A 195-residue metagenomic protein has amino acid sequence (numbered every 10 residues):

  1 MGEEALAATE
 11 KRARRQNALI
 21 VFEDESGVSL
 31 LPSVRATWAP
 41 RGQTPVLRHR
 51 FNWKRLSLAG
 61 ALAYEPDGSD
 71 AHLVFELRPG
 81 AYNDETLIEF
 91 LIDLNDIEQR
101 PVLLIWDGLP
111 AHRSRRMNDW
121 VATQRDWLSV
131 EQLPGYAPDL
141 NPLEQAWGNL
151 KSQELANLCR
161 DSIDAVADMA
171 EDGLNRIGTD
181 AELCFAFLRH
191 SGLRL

Functional and structural regions predicted by a protein language model:
M1-E89, H190-S191, L195: Extended, low-complexity cationic-aromatic segments
R15, Q99, T123-W127: Short, well-ordered coil/turn elements that cap or connect secondary structure elements
Q16-I20, G27, L143-L195: C-terminal anion-handling pockets and recognition modules
V21-E23, V102-G108, E131-P134, L188: Short beta-strand segments
D24, G60-L62, L91, D107 (+3 more regions): Generic structural signal for small/hydrophobic residues in well-ordered secondary structure, especially within
S29, P79-Y82, L104-N118, G135-L140: Acidic, metal-coordinating catalytic cores used for nucleic-acid/nucleotide bond scission and strand-transfer chemistry
P45-F51, A122-Q145: RNase H-like polynucleotidyl transferase catalytic core
D84-L103: Short, basic/hydrophobic alpha-helical segments
